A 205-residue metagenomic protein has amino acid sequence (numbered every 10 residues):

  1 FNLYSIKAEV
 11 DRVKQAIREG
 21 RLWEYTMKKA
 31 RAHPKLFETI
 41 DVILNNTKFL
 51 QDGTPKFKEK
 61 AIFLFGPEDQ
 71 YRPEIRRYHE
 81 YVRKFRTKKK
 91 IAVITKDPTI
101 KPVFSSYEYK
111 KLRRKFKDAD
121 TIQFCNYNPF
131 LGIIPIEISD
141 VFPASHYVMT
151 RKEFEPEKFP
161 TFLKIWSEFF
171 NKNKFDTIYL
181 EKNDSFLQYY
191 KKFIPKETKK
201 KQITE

Functional and structural regions predicted by a protein language model:
F1-G132, I138-Q202: C-terminal extensions of enzymes
